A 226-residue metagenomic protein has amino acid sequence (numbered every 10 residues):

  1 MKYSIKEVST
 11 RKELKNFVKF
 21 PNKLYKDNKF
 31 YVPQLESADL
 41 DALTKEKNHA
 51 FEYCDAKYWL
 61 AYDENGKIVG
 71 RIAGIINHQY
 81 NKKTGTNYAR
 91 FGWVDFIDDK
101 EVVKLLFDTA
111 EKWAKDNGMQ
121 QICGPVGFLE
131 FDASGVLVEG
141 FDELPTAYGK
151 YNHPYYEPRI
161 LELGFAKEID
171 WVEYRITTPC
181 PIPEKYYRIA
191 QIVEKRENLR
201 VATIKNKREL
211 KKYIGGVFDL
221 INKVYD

Functional and structural regions predicted by a protein language model:
M1-E46, E197-D226: Short amphipathic alpha-helix that is part of the acyltransferase structural core
K15, K19, K26, N65-K67 (+8 more regions): Replace "anionic and nucleotidyl ligands
L35-D39, I72, H78-R90: A short glycine/small-residue-enriched secondary-structure motif
T44-L60, E64: A short helix-loop-beta-strand connector motif used in the catalytic cores of GNAT acetyltransferases and, in some
L60, K67-N77: Conserved beta-strand in the GNAT
H78, F128-D132, C180: Feature marks short, surface-exposed loop/turn motifs that line or immediately flank catalytic pockets and channel
K83-I169: Acyl-donor binding region in acyl/amide transferases
K150-D226: Acyltransferase donor/substrate-recognition loop-hinge adjacent to the catalytic core
